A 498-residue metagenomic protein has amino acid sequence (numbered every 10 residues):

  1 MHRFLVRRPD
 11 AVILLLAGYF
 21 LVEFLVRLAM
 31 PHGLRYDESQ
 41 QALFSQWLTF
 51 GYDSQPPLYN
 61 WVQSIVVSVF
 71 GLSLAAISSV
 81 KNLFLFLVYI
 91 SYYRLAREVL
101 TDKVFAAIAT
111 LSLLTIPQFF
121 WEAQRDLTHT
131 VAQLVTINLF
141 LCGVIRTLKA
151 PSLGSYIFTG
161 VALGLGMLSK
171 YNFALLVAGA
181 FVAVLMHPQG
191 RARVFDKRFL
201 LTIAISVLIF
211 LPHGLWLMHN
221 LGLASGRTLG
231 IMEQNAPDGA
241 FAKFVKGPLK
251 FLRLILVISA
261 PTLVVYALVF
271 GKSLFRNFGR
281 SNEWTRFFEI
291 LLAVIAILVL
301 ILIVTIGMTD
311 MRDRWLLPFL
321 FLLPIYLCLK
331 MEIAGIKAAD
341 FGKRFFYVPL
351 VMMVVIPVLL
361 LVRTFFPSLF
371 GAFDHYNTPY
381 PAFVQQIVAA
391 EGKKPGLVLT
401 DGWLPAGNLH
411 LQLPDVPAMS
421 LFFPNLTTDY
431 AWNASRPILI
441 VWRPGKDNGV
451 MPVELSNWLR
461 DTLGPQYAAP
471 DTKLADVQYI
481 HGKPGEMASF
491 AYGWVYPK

Functional and structural regions predicted by a protein language model:
L16, A109-Q118, L163, M167: Short helix- or helix-capping micro-motifs that position conserved polar/aromatic residues at function-defining sites
W47, S155-Y171, F181-V182, I205-L208: Membrane-interface alpha helices of multi-pass inner-membrane proteins
S79-L100, F120, L139-G143: Transmembrane-helix motifs of polytopic, lipid-linked glycan transferases
Y92-T115, L134-V135: Transmembrane-helix signature of polytopic, membrane-embedded enzymes that assemble or transfer cell-envelope glycans
Q124-A132: Short acidic/glycine- and proline-prone juxtamembrane loop motifs at membrane-interface regions of multi-pass membrane
F140-F158: Membrane-interface transmembrane helices that cradle and orient dolichyl/undecaprenyl
V177-W284, I295: Transmembrane-lumen/periplasm boundary regions of multi-pass, lipid-linked membrane glycan transferases
I306-D313, I336-K393, W403-M419, W442-N448 (+3 more regions): Membrane-proximal, lumen/periplasm-facing interface regions of secretory-pathway glyco- and lipid-modifying enzymes
